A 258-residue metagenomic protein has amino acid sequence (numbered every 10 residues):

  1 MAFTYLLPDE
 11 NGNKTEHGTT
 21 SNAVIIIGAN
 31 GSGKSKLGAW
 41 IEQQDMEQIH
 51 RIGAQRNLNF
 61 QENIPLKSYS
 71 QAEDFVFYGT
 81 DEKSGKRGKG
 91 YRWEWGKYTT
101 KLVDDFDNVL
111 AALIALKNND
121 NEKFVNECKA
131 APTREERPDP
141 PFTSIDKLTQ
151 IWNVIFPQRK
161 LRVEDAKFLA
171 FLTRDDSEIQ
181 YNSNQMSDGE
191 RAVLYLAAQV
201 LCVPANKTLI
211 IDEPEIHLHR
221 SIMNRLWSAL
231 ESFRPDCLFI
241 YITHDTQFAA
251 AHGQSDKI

Functional and structural regions predicted by a protein language model:
A2-E47, K147, F156, V163-I258: Switch/communication elements of ASCE P-loop NTPase nucleotide-binding domains
P8, T80-R191, A198-T208: Extended helical coiled-coil dimerization/tether regions that scaffold and oligomerize large DNA-maintenance assemblies
E47-N59: Conserved catalytic segments around the Walker B and adjacent sensor/switch elements of P-loop NTPase domains
N57-F60, F168-A170: A short acidic, often aromatic-flanked loop/helix-cap motif at beta-alpha or helix-coil junctions that lines enzyme
L58, G79-K86, I216, F239-T243: Short C-terminal domain-edge/linker segments immediately following a structured domain
Q61-L66, G253-Q254: Short aromatic-enriched loop/helix-cap "lid" or pocket-rim segments at secondary-structure transitions that line
I64-S84: Conserved NTP-binding/hydrolysis module of P-loop NTPases
